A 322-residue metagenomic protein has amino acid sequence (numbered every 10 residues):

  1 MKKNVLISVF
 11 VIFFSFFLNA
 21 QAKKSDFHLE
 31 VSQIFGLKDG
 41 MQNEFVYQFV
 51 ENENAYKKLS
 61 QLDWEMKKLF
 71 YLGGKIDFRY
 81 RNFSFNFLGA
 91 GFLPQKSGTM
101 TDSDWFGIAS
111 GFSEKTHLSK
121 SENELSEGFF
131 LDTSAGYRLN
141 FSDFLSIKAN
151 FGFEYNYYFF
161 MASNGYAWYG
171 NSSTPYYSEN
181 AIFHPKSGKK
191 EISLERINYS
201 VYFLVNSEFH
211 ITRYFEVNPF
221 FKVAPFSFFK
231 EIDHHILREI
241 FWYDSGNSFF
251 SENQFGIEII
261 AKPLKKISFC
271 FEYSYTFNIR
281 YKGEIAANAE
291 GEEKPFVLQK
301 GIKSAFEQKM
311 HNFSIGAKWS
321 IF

Functional and structural regions predicted by a protein language model:
M1-H28, F322: Cleavable N-terminal export/targeting peptides
Q21-Y47, S60: Generic N-terminal amphipathic/basic segments
K23-V31, F70, R81-F85, D143-A149 (+4 more regions): Outer-envelope beta-barrel architecture signal
L29-D39, F78, F87-L93, Y137 (+5 more regions): Transmembrane beta-barrel strands of outer-membrane/channel proteins
G40-L69, L93-F130, N156-S200, A224-G256 (+1 more regions): Extracellular/periplasm-exposed beta-strand and loop segments of Gram-negative cell-envelope proteins, dominated by
W64, G73-N86, A90-Q95, T99: Post-signal peptide N-terminal segment of secreted/secretory-pathway proteins
L72-F78, L131-Y137, F151-Y155, V201-F209 (+4 more regions): Residues on the lipid-exposed face of transmembrane beta-strands in outer-membrane beta-barrel proteins
L264-C270, I279-G283: Substrate-binding/catalytic groove segments of enzymes that remodel or degrade extracellular structural polymers
